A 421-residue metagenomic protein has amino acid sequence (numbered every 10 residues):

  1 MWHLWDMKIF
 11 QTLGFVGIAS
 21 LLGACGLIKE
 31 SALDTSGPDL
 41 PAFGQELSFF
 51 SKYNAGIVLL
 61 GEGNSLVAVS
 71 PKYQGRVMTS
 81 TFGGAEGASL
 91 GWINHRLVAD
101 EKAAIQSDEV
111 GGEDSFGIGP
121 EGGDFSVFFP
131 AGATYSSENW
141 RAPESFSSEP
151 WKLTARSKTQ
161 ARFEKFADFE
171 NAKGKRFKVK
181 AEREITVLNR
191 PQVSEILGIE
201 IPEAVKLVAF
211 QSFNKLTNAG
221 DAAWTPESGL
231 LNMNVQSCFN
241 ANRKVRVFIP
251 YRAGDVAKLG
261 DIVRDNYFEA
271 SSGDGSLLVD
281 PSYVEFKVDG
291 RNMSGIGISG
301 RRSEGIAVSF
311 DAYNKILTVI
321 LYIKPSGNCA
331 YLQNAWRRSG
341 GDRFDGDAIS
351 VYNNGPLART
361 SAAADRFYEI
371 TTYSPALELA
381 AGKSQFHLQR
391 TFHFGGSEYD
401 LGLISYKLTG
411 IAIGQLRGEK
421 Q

Functional and structural regions predicted by a protein language model:
L4-G14: Bacterial N-terminal signal peptides that target proteins for export
G23-A24: C-terminal motif of bacterial Sec signal peptides marking the signal peptidase cleavage site
L27-I28, T186-E227, F239-V245, R252-G260: Secondary-structure boundary elements
S31-F50: N-terminal low-complexity, Pro/Thr/Ser-rich intrinsically disordered segments that act as propeptides or flexible
S48, K52-V67, P71-S126, A219-K383 (+1 more regions): A contiguous, surface-exposed recognition patch within enzymatic or periplasmic domains that forms
P71, K165, R183-I185, G382-G396: Short, hydrophobic/aromatic-enriched beta-strand segments in well-ordered soluble domains
P130-V208, A364-R366: Extended, loop-rich substrate-binding clefts of extracytoplasmic carbohydrate-active enzymes
K407-Q421: Short peripheral tails and domain-boundary helices/loops at the edges of structured domains
